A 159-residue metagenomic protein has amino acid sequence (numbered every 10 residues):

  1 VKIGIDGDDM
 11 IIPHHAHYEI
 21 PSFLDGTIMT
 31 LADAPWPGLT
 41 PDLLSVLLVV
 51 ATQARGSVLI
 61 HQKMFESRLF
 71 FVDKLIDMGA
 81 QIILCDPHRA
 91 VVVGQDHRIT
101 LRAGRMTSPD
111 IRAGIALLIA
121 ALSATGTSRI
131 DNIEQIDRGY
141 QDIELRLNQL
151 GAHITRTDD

Functional and structural regions predicted by a protein language model:
V1-D159: Short, structured segments at the rim of ligand-binding sites
